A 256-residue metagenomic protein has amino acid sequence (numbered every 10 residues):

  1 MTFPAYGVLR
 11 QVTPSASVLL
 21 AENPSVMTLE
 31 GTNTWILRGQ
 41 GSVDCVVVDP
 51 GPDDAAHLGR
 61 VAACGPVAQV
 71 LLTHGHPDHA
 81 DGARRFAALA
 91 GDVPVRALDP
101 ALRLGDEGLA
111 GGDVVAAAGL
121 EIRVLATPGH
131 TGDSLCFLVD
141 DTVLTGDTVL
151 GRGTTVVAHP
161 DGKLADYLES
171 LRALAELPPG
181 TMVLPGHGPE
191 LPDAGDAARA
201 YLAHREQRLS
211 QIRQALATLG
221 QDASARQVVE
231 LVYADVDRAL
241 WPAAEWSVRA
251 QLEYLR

Functional and structural regions predicted by a protein language model:
M1-T2, G105, H130: Glycine/proline-rich low-complexity segments that form flexible loops, beta-turns, and polyproline
T2-A63, L135-G146, L150-G151: Conserved beta-strand hairpin/beta-sheet module of binuclear metal-dependent hydrolase folds, prominently
S15, V61, H187, I212 (+1 more regions): Residue-level signal for inorganic ion chemistry
N23-G31, P50-R123: Active-site HxH/HxHxD metal-binding segment of metal-dependent hydrolases
S42-V47, P52-D54, E121-A126, T131-A215: Metallo-beta-lactamase
T73-H79, H130, H187, Q251: Histidine-centered divalent metal-coordination motifs
A215-R256: C-terminal regulatory/interaction regions
